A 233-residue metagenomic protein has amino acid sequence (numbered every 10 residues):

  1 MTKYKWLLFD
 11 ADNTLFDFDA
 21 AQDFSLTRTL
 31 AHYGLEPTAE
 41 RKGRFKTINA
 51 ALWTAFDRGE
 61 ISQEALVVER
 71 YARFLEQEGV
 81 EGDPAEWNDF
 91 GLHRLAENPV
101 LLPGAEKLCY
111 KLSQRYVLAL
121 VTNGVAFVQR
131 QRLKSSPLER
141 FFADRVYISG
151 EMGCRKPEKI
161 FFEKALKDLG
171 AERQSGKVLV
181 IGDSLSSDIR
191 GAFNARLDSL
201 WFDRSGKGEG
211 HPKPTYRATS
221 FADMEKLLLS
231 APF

Functional and structural regions predicted by a protein language model:
M1-L7, Y110, G124-F233: Asp-based, Mg2+/Mn2+-dependent phosphohydrolase catalytic module
T2-A11, L15-P103: N-terminal helical cap/lid subdomain that shapes the substrate entry/recognition surface in HAD-like hydrolases
G104-R115: Catalytic-core regions built around general acid/base machinery
R115-Y116, R196: Glycine-centered short loops/turns at secondary-structure junctions
